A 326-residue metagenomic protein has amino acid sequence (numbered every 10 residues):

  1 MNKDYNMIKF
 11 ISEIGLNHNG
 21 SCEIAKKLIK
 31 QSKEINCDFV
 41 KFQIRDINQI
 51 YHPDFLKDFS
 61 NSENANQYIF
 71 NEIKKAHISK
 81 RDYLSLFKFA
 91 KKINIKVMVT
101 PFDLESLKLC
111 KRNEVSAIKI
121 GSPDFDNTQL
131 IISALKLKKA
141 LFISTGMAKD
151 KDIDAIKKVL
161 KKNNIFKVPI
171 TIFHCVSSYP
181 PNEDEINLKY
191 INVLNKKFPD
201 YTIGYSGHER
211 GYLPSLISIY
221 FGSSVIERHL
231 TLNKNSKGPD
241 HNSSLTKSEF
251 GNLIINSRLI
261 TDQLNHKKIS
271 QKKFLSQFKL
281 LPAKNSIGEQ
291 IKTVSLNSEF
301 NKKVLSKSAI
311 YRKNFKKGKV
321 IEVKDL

Functional and structural regions predicted by a protein language model:
M1-L326: Catalytic cores and adjacent flexible loops of soluble metabolic enzymes that perform enolate/carbanion chemistry on
